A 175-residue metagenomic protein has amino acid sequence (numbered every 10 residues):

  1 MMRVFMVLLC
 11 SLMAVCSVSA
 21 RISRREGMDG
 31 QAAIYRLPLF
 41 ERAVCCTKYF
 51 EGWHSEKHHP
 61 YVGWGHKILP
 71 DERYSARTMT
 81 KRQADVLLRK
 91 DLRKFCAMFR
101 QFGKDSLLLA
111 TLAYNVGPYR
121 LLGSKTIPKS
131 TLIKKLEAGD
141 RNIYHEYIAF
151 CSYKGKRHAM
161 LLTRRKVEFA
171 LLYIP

Functional and structural regions predicted by a protein language model:
M1-V4: Positively charged n-region of N-terminal signal peptides that target proteins for export
C10-V18: Hydrophobic h-region of N-terminal signal peptides that target proteins for export in Gram-negative bacteria
S19-H54, H66-R73, M79-K90, F95-M98 (+1 more regions): Long, amphipathic alpha-helical surface segments
F40, V44, D105-S106, A110: Short runs of predominantly hydrophobic/aromatic residues within well-ordered alpha helices that form helix-helix
S55-H59, M98-L108, E146: Surface-exposed patches in mature extracellular/periplasmic domains of secreted proteins
H59-V62, H66: Early exported N-terminus immediately downstream of N-terminal targeting peptides
S106-R120: Short N-proximal segments of mature Sec-exported proteins
